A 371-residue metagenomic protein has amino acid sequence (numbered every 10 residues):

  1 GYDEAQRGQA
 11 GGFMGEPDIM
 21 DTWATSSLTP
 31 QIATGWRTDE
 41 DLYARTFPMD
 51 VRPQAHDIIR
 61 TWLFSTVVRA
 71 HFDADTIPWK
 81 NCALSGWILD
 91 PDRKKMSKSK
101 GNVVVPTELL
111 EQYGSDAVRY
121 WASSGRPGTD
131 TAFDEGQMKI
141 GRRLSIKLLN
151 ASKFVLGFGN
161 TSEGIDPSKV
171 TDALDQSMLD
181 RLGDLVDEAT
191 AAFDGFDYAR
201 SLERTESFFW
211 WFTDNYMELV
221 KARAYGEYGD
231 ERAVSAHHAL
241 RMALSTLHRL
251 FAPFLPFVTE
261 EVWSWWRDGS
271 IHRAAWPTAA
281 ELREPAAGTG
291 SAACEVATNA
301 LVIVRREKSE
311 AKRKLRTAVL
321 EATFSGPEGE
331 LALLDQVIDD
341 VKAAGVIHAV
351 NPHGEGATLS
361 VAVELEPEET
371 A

Functional and structural regions predicted by a protein language model:
G1-A24, L28, F72-E111, S115 (+1 more regions): Feature 926 captures the class I aminoacyl-tRNA synthetase adenylation module centered on the KMSKS loop
D18-I19, T46-D57: A short glycine/serine-rich beta->alpha loop
T29-R37: Reverse-transcriptase-like RNA-dependent polymerase core
D39-L42, A286: Surface-exposed acidic, glycine/proline-enriched linker/cap segments that occur as 15-30-residue helix-coil
L42-P48, D130, L282: Short glycine/proline-rich turn/loop motifs
Y120-S124: Non-catalytic, structured segments within soluble enzyme domains
